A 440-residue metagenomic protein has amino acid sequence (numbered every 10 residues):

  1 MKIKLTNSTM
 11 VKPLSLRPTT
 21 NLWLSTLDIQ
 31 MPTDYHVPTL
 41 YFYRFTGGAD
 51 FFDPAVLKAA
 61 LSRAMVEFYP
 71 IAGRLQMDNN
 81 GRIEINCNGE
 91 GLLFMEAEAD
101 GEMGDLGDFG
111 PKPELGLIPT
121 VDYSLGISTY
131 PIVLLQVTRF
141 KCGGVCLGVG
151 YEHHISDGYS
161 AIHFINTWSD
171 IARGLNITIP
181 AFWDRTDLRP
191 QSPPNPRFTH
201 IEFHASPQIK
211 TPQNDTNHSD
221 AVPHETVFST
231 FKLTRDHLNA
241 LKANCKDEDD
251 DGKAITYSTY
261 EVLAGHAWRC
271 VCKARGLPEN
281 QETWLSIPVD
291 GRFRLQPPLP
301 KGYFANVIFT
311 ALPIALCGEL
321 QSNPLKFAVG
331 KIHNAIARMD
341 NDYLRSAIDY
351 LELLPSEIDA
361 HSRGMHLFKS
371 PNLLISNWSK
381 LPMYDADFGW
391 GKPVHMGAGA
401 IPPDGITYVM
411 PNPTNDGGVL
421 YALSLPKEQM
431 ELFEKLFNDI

Functional and structural regions predicted by a protein language model:
K2-T20, T33-M383: Soluble acyl-CoA-dependent acyltransferase catalytic core bearing the H(X)4D motif
L22-L24: An N-terminal structural lobe/cap that precedes and organizes the functional/catalytic core across diverse proteins
Q30, I132-T138, P403-N412: Short, surface-exposed beta-strand/loop micro-motifs that present aromatic residues
M365-I440: Low-complexity, glycine/alanine/valine/leucine- and proline-rich hydrophobic stretches
